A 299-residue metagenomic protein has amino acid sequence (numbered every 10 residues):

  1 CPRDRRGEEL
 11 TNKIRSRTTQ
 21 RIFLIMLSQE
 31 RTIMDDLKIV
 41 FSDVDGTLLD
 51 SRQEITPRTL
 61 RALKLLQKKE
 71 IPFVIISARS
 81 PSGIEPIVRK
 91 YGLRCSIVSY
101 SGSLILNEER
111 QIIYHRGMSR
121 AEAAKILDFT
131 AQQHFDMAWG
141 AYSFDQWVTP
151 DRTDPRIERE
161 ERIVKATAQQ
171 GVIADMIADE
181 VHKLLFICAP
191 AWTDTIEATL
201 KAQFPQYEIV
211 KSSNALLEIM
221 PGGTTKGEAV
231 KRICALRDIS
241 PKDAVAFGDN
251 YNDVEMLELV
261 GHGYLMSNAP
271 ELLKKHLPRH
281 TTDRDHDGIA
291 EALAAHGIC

Functional and structural regions predicted by a protein language model:
E9-I33: Short, Lys/Arg-enriched N-terminal segments with co-localized hydrophobic residues within the first ~10-30 amino acids
D36-S51: Asp-based phosphoryl-transfer active-site loop
R52-R156: Active-site phosphate-binding/coordination module
L66, S77, S101, L184 (+3 more regions): Residue-level signal for inorganic ion chemistry
E70-V74, L93-C95, H182-K183, K242-A244 (+2 more regions): Short active-site oxyanion
F129, Q133-F247, Y251-L259, N268: Conserved acidic, metal-coordinating active-site core of Asp-based, Mg2+-dependent phosphoryl-transfer enzymes
L259, Y264-C299: Asp-based, Mg2+/Mn2+-dependent phosphohydrolase catalytic module
